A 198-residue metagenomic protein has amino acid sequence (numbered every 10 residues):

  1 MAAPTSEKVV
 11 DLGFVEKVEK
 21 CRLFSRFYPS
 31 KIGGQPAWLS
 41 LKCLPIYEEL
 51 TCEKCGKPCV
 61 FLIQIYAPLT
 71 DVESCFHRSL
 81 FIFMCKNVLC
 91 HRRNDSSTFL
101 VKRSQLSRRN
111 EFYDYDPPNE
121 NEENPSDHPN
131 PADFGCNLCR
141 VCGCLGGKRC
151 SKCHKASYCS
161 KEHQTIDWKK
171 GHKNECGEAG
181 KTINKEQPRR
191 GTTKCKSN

Functional and structural regions predicted by a protein language model:
M1-K152, Y158-K161: An N-terminus-focused feature that recognizes amino-terminal "leader" regions
V10, F14-S25, E122-S126, K173-N198: Eukaryote-biased recognition of long, low-complexity, charge-rich segments
P68-D71, H77, Y115-P117, I166-K169 (+3 more regions): Generic preference for flexible, low-structure residues
C144-E178, I183-Q187: Beta-edge loop/turn motif
